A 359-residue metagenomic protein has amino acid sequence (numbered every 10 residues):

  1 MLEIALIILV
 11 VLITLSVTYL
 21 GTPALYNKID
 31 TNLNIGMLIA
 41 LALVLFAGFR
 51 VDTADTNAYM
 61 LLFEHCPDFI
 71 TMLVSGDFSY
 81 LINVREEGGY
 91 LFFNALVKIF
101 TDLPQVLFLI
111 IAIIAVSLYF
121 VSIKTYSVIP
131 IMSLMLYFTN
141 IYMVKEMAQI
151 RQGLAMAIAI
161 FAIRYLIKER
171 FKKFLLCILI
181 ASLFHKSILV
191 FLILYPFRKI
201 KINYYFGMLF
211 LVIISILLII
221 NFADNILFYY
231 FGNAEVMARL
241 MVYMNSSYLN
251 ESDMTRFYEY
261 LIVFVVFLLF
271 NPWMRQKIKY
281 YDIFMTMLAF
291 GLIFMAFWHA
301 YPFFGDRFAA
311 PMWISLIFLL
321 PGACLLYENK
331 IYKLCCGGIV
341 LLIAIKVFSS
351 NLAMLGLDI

Functional and structural regions predicted by a protein language model:
G21, L25-F108, S349-I359: TM-lumen/periplasm interface segments of multi-pass membrane proteins, especially the first transmembrane helix
D30, F120-T139: Transmembrane-helix signature of polytopic, membrane-embedded enzymes that assemble or transfer cell-envelope glycans
N34, D52, N57-M60, C66-P67 (+3 more regions): Alpha-helical transmembrane segments and terminal signal-anchor/GPI-anchor hydrophobic tails, characterized by long
N94-V97, T101, L107-L118, A155 (+1 more regions): Transmembrane alpha-helices of multi-pass, membrane-embedded glycan-processing enzymes that use lipid-linked
I131-Q149, G153-I160, F184-S187: Membrane-embedded helix bundles of polyisoprenyl
A159-K172: Membrane-interface transmembrane helices that cradle and orient dolichyl/undecaprenyl
F174-L176, S187-R198: Transmembrane-embedded, aromatic-rich helix segments that form part of the hydrophobic channel/pocket engaging
L209-V212, E328-F348: Signature aromatic-anchored transmembrane alpha helix within multi-pass, membrane-resident enzymes that catalyze glycan
